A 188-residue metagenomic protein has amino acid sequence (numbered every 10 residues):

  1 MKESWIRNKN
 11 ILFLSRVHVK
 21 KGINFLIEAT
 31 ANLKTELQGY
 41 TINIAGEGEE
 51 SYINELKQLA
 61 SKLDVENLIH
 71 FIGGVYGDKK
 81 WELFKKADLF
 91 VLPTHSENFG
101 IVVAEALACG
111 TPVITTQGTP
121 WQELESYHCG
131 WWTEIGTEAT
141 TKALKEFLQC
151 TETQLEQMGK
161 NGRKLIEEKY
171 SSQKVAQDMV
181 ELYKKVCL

Functional and structural regions predicted by a protein language model:
K9-N32, I42, S51-E55: A conserved mid-protein helix/loop that constitutes part of the nucleotide-sugar donor-binding site
N54-V75: Nucleotide-activated donor-binding/catalytic signature segment of Leloir-type glycosyltransferases, i.e., the conserved
G74-V75, E82-A87: Short alpha-helical donor nucleotide-sugar binding micro-motif in glycosyltransferases
W81, F99, A104-A108, W121-E123: Short alpha-helical segment that forms part of, or immediately flanks, the ligand-binding pocket in carbohydrate-active
H95: Aromatic "clamp/platform" in nucleotide-sugar-dependent glycosyltransferases that forms part of the donor/acceptor
P112-T116: Short hydrophobic beta-strand element within catalytic cores of glycosyltransferases and related nucleotide-activated
Q122-E146, T153: Change "using UDP/GDP/dTDP sugars" to "using nucleotide sugars
Q154-K169, D178-E181: A short, well-ordered alpha-helix in the C-terminal region of glycosyltransferases
